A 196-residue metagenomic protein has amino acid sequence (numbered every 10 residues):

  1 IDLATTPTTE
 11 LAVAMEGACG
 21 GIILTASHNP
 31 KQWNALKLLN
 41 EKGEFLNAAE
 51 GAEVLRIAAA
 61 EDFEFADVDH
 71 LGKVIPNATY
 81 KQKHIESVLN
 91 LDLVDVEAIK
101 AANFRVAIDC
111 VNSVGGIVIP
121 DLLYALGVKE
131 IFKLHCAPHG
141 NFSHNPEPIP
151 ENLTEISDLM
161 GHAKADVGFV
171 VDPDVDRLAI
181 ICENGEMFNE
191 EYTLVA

Functional and structural regions predicted by a protein language model:
I1-W33, L122-I181: N-terminal small/polar loop signature for handling phosphorylated ligands or for N-terminal nucleophile
L3-A4, A49, T79, P173 (+1 more regions): Short beta->alpha linker loops
C19-P30, E53-A60, A78-T79, Y192-T193: A short, terminal or domain-edge coil/loop segment
G20, E44-N47, E186-F188: Short, charged/polar, Gly/Pro-enriched secondary-structure boundary elements
Q32-E41, V118-P120, D176-V195: Short Gly/Thr/Asp-enriched flexible loops that form oxyanion-binding sites at enzyme active sites
N34-A163: Gly/Ser/Thr-enriched, mixed-charge loops and adjacent short helices that form phosphate/oxyanion-binding elements
